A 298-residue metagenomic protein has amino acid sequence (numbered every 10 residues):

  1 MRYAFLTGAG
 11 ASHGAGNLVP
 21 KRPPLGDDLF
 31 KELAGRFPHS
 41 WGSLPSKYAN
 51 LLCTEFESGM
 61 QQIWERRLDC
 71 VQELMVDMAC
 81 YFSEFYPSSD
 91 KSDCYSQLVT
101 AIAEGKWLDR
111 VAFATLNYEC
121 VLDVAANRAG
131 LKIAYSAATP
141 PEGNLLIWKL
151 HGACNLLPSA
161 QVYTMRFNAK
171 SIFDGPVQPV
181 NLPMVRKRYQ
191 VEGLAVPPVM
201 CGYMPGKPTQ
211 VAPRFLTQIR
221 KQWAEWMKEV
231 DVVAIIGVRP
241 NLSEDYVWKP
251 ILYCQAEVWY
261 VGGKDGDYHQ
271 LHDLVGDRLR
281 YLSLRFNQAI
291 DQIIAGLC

Functional and structural regions predicted by a protein language model:
M1-A15, D27, F215-C298: SIR2/sirtuin-family catalytic core signature
M1-V111, E119-L122: Gly/serine-rich nucleotide phosphate-binding loop at the start of the catalytic core of nucleotide/ADP-ribose-handling
N17-V19, A126, Y246: Hydrophobic alpha-helical membrane-insertion segments
K21-G26, G130-I133, I251-Y253: Glycine-rich, phosphate-binding/catalytic loops in enzymes
R36-H39, P140-L156, A256-V275: Short, flexible loop segments at boundaries between secondary-structure elements
W41-E65, E104-G206, V211: Extended, H/D-rich, highly charged conserved domains that either
E84-D93, P208-F215, I236-R239: Short, flexible loop segments at the rims of nucleotide/cofactor-binding pockets, characterized by
K91-V99, K132, V211-A224: A Trp-anchored, charged/polar loop motif used as the substrate-binding/catalytic surface of acyl/ester-handling
